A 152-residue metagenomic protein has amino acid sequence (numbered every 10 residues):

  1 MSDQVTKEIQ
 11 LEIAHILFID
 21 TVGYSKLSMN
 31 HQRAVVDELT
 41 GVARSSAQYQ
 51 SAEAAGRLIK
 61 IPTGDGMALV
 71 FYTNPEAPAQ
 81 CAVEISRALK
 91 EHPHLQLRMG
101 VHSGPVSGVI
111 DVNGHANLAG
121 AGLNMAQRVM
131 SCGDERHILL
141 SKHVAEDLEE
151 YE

Functional and structural regions predicted by a protein language model:
M1-S2, G122: Amphipathic coiled-coil/heptad-repeat helices and related helical stalk/stem segments that mediate oligomerization
S2-Q80, E84: Catalytic NTP-binding/metal-coordinating core of nucleotidyl cyclase/transferase enzymes
R44, Q48, A68-E152: Catalytic beta-strand-to-alpha-helix segment of the class III nucleotidyl cyclase homology domain
